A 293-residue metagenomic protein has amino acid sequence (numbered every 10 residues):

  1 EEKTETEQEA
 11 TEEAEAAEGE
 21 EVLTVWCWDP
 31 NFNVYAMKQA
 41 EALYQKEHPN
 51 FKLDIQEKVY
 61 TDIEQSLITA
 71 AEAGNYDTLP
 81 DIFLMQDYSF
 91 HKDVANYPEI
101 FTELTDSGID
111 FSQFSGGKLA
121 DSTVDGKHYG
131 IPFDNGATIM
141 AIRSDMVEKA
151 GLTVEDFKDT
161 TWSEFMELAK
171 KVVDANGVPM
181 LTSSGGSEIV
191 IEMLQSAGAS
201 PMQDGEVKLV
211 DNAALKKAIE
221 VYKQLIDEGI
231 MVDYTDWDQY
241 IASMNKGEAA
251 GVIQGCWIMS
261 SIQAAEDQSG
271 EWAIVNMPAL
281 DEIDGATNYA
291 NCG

Functional and structural regions predicted by a protein language model:
E1-T24, K46: Short, low-complexity disordered leader/linker segments with a strong preference for bacterial N-terminal type II
A16, L84-I139, M166-L168, A197 (+1 more regions): Hinge/lid segment of periplasmic solute-binding proteins
E18-P30, F51-Q56, D81-I82, Y129 (+1 more regions): Short, well-ordered beta-strand elements
P30, L84-S89, G186-S187, W237 (+1 more regions): Beta->alpha turn/N-cap motifs
L43, E47-F114, K149-G151, A250-G251 (+2 more regions): Extracytoplasmic "Venus flytrap"/periplasmic binding protein-like
K46, K52, S122-E188, S200-T235: Helix-loop-helix "hinge/cap" segment bordering the ligand-binding cleft or interdomain interface
K46-E47, K52, A73, Q224 (+2 more regions): Extracytoplasmic/periplasmic substrate-recognition and gating elements
T61-Q65, A199-A265, S269-E271, V275-M277: Extracytoplasmic ligand-binding clamshell segments of periplasmic binding protein
